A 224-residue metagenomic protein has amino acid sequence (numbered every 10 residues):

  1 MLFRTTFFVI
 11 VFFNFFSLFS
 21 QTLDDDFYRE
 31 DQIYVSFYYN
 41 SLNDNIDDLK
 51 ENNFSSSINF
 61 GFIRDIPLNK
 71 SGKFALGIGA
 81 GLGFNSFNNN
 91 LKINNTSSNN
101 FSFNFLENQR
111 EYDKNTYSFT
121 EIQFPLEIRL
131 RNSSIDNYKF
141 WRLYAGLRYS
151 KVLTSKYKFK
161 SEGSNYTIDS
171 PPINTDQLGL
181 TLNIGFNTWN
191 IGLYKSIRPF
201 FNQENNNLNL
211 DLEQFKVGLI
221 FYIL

Functional and structural regions predicted by a protein language model:
M1-F27, I223: Bacterial Sec-dependent N-terminal signal peptides
S20-D65, L224: Short glycine/proline- and aromatic-enriched beta-strand/turn motifs that initiate or cap beta-hairpins
T22-E30, P67-F74, S133-W141: Short loop/turn motifs that connect adjacent beta-strands in outer-membrane beta-barrel proteins
D24-Y28, Q32, L42, I168-L224: Predominantly the C-terminal beta-signal and adjacent terminal strand-loop region of outer-membrane beta-barrel
D31-V35, F74-A80, I122-F124, W141-L147 (+3 more regions): Transmembrane beta-strands of outer-membrane beta-barrel proteins
F37-N43, A80-N88, L130-N132, L147-L153 (+2 more regions): Transmembrane beta-strands of outer-membrane beta-barrel pores
S41, K50-E107: Glycine- and aromatic-enriched membrane insertion/assembly motifs of diderm outer-membrane and organelle channel
I46-N53, N88-F119, V152-E162, Y166-G179: Extracellular/periplasm-exposed beta-strand and loop segments of Gram-negative cell-envelope proteins, dominated by
